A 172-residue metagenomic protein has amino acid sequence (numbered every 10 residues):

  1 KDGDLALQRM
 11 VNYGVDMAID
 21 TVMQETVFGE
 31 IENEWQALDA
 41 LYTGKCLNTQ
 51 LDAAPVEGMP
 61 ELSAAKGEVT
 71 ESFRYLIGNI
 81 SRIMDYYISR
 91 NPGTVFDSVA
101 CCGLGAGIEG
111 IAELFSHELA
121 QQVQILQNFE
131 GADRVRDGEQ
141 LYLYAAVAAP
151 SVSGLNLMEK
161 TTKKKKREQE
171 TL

Functional and structural regions predicted by a protein language model:
K1-L172: Hydrophobic/aromatic-enriched cytosolic interaction surfaces used to assemble or bind macromolecules
